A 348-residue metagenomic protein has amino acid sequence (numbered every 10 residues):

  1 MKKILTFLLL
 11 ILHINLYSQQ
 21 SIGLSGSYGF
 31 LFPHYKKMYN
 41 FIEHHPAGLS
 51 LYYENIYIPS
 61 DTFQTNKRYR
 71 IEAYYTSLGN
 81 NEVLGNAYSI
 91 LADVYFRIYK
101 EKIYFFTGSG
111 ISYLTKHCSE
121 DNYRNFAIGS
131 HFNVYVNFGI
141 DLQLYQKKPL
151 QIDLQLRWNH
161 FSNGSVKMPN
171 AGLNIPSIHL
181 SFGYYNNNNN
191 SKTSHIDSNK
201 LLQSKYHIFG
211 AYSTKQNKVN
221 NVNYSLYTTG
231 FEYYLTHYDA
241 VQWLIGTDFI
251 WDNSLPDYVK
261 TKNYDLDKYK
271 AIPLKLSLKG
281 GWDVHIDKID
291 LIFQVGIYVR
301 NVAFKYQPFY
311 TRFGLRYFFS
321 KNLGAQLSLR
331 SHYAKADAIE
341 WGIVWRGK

Functional and structural regions predicted by a protein language model:
M1-S25, K100-F105, L144-Q146, L150 (+3 more regions): Bacterial Sec-dependent N-terminal signal peptides
Q20, E43-L49, L84-I90, E101 (+7 more regions): Residues that define the transmembrane beta-barrel architecture of outer-membrane proteins
Q20, P59-T62, E101-I103, K147-I152 (+4 more regions): Repeated loop/turn-to-beta-strand initiation elements of outer-membrane beta-barrel proteins
S21-G23, F41-N81, L91, N223-K275 (+1 more regions): Glycine- and aromatic-enriched membrane insertion/assembly motifs of diderm outer-membrane and organelle channel
L24, L49-N55, I90-F96, T107-I111 (+9 more regions): Residues on the lipid-exposed face of transmembrane beta-strands in outer-membrane beta-barrel proteins
G26-F32, N55, A73-G79, S109-T115 (+8 more regions): Transmembrane beta-strands of outer-membrane beta-barrel pores
L31, N174-T193, A336-K348: Outer-membrane beta-barrel "beta-signal"
K36-Y39, L78-N80, N122-I128, N163-N170 (+4 more regions): Extracellular loop and loop/strand-boundary signature of outer-membrane beta-barrel proteins
